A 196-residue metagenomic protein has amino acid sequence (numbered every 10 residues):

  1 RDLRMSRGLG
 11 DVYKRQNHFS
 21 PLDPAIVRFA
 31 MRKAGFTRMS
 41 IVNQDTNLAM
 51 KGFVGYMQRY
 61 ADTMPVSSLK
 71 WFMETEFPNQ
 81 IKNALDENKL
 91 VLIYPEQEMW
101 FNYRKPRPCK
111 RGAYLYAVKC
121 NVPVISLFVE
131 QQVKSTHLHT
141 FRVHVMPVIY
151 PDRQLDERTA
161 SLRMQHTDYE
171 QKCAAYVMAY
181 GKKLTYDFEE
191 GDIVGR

Functional and structural regions predicted by a protein language model:
D2-Y13: Single conserved hydrophobic/aromatic residue that forms the stacking wall/gate of nucleotide- or nucleobase-binding
L9, F36-M39, A61-D62, E87 (+1 more regions): Short glycine-/polar-rich loops that comprise or flank the Walker A/P-loop and associated switch/sensor motifs
Y13-R15, P65, L90-Y94: Structural motif
R15-K70: Catalytic core of membrane glycerolipid acyltransferases/transacylases, capturing the structured, soluble-facing
K51, T75-P78: Structural motif corresponding to alpha-helix initiation and N-cap regions
S67-F72, N102-R104: Short, flexible loop segments at the rims of nucleotide/cofactor-binding pockets, characterized by
F77-R196: Non-catalytic C-terminal accessory region of glycerolipid acyltransferases and related lyso-lipid remodeling enzymes
